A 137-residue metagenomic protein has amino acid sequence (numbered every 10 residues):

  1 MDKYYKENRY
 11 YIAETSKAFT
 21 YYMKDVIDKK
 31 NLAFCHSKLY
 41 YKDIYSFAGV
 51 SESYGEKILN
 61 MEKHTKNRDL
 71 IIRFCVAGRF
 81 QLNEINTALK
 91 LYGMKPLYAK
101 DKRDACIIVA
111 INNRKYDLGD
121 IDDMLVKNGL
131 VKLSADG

Functional and structural regions predicted by a protein language model:
D2-Y41, G119-D136: A short, Lys/Arg-rich alpha-helix, primarily the initiator
S16-T20, E52, R103: Short, leucine-enriched amphipathic alpha-helices that occur as contiguous helical runs
K29-Y45, N67-I71, K102-C106, D117: Short, charged amphipathic recognition helices of the HTH superfamily and cognate SANT/SANTA-like modules
A48-K66, L91-G93: Recognition helix of helix-turn-helix/homeodomain-like DNA-binding domains that insert into the DNA major groove
E62-A77: Short, basic-rich loop-to-helix N-cap that marks the start of a DNA-contacting helix
F80-N86: Glycine-rich phosphate/pyrophosphate-binding loops and their adjacent beta-strand/loop elements at enzyme active sites
N86-R114: Short, charged recognition helix plus adjacent turn of helix-turn-helix-like nucleic-acid-binding domains
